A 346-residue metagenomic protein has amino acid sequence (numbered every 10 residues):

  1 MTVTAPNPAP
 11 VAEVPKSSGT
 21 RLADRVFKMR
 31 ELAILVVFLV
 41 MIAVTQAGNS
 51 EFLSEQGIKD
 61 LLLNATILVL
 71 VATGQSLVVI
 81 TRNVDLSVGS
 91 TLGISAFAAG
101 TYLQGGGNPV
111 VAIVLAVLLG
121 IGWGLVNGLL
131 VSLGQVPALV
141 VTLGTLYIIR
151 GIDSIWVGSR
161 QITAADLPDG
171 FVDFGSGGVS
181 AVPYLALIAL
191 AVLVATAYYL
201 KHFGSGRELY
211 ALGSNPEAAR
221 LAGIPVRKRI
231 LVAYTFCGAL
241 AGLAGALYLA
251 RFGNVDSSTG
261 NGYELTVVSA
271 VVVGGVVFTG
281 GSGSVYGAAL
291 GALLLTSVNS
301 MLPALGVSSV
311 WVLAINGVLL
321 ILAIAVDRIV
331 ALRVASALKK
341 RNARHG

Functional and structural regions predicted by a protein language model:
M1-A43, S214, L221-K228, S300-G346: Cytosolic-side transmembrane-helix boundaries in multi-pass membrane proteins
A23-V26, V79-V84, Q104, I121-T163 (+3 more regions): Short loop segments and helix-boundary regions at transmembrane helix junctions of multi-pass inner-membrane proteins
L39-G105, L129-V136, V271, G275-V285 (+1 more regions): Single transmembrane alpha-helix segments in multi-pass membrane proteins
G48-D60, D153-G158, G178-V179, Y198-G206 (+2 more regions): Inter-helical junctions in multi-pass inner-membrane proteins, predominant in energy-converting antiporter-like
A65-G74, S90-I94, L125, L190-A191 (+5 more regions): Hydrophobic alpha-helical segments embedded in the membrane of multi-pass proteins
N108-A116, I121-N127, V131, G178-V255: Helix-loop-helix "hairpin" substructures at the membrane interface of multi-pass membrane proteins
A138-H202, R229-V232, R251-G260, A304 (+1 more regions): Transmembrane helix-bundle core of multi-pass membrane transporters and related energy-transducing complexes
T235, A241, R251-G317: Transmembrane alpha-helical segments in multi-pass inner-membrane proteins
